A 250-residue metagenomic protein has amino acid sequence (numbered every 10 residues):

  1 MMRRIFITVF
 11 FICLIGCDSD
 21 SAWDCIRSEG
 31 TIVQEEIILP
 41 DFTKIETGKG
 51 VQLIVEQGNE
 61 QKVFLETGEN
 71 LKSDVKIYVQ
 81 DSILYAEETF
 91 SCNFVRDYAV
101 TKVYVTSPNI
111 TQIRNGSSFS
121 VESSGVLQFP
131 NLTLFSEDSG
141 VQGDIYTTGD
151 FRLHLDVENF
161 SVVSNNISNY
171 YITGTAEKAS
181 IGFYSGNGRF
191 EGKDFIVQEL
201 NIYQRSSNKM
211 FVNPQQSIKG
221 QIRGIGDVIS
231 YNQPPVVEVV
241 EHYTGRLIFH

Functional and structural regions predicted by a protein language model:
M1-C17: Sec-dependent bacterial lipoprotein signal peptides
C17-N70, T89-Y104, G140-R152: Short acidic/polar N-terminal linker immediately downstream of export determinants
T43-V55, V103, I110-H250: Extended, compositionally simple hydrophobic/Ser/Thr-rich segments that build repetitive fibrous architectures
T67-N70, V75-V79: Solvent-exposed adhesion/ligand-recognition segments of exported proteins
